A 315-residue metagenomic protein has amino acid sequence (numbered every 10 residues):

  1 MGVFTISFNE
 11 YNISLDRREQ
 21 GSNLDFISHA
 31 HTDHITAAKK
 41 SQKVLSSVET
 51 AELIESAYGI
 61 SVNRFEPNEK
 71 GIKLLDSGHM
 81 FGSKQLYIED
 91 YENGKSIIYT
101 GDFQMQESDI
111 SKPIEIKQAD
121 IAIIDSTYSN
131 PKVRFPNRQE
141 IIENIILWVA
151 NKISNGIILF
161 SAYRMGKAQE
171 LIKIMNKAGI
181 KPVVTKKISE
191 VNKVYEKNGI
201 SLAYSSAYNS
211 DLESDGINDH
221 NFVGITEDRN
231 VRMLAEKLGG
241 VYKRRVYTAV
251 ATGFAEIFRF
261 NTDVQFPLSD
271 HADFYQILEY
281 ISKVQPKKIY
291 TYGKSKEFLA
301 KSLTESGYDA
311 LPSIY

Functional and structural regions predicted by a protein language model:
M1, E115-I116, N130-Y208, E213-I217 (+1 more regions): Binuclear metal-ion centers of metallo-dependent hydrolases, dominated by the metallo-beta-lactamase
M1, N209-Y315: C-terminal regulatory/interaction regions
G2-L24, A30-L159, G166, K177 (+1 more regions): His/Asp/Glu-rich metal-coordinating catalytic cores of metallo-dependent phosphodiesterases/hydrolases acting on
I35, S83, E107-D109, K167-I172 (+3 more regions): Short, well-ordered alpha-helical microsegments
A37-K40, A57, S111-K112, E170-I174 (+3 more regions): A short acidic, amphipathic alpha-helical/loop segment
V44-S47, S161-A162, P267, Y292-G293: Active-site-adjacent beta-strand anchor residues
L53-R64, G71, I200, I257-D270 (+1 more regions): Ligand-binding grooves and catalytic loops that recognize ribose/phosphate and carbohydrate rings, and esterified lipid
M80-I88, F103, E107-S108, I121 (+3 more regions): Active-site-proximal loop/helix segment associated with metal-binding centers of metalloenzymes
